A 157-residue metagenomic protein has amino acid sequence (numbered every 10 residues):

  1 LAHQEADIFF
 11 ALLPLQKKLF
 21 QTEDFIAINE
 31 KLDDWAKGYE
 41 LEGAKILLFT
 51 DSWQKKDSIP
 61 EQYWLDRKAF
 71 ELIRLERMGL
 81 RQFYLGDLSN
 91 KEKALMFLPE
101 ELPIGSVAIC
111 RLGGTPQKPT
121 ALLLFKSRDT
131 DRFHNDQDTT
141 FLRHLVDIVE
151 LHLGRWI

Functional and structural regions predicted by a protein language model:
L1-K18: Signal-transmission linkers at sensory-effector interfaces
T22-P60: Helix-loop-beta substructure at the N-terminus of cytosolic sensory domains that couple signal/ligand detection
W53-F83: Allosteric regulatory "coupling" segments in signal-transduction proteins
Y84-S106: Signal-transducing coupling segments at domain and membrane junctions
G105-T115: Short hydrophobic beta-strand micro-motif common in sensory/regulatory domains
K118-S127: Sensory beta-strand/linker motifs that couple input domains to effectors
S127-R143, L153-I157: Regulatory loop-to-helix N-cap segments in sensory/regulatory domains that couple ligand/signal detection
